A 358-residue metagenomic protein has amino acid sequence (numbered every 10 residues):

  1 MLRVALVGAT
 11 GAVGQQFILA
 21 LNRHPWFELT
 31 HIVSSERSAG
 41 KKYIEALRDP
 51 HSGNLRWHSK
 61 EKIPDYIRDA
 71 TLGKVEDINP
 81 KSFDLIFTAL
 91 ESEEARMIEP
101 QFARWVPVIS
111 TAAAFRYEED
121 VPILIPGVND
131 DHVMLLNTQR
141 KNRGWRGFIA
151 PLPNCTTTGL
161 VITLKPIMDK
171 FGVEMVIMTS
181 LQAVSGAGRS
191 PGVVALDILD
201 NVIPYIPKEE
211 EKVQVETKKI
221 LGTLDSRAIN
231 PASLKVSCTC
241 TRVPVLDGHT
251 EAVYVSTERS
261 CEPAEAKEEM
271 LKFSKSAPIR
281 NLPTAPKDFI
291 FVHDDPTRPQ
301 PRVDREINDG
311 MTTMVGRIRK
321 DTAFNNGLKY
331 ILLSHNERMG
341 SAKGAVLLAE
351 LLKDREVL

Functional and structural regions predicted by a protein language model:
M1-I198, V202-Y205, I229, L234-K235 (+6 more regions): N-terminal Rossmann-like NAD(P) cofactor-binding subdomain of oxidoreductases, focused on the glycine-rich
V184-L358: Charged docking surfaces used in two-component/phosphorelay signaling
